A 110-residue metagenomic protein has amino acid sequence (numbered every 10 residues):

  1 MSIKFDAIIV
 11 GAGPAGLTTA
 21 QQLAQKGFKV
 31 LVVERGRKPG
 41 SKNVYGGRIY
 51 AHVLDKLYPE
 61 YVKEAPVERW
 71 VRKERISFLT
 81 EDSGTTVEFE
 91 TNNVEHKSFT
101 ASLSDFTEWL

Functional and structural regions predicted by a protein language model:
I3-V32: N-terminal Rossmann-like FAD-binding beta1-loop-alpha1 element of flavoenzymes
D6-A7, K38, N93-S98: Short, contiguous strand/loop micro-motifs
T18, Q22, I49, D105-W109: Short amphipathic alpha-helical face segments that pack within enzyme cores and frequently flank/anchor catalytic
K26, R35-D82: N-terminal FAD cofactor-binding segment of flavoenzymes
G84-V94: Short amphipathic beta-strand/extended segments with alternating polar/hydrophobic composition
N93-W109: Short beta-strand to alpha-helix junction loop
